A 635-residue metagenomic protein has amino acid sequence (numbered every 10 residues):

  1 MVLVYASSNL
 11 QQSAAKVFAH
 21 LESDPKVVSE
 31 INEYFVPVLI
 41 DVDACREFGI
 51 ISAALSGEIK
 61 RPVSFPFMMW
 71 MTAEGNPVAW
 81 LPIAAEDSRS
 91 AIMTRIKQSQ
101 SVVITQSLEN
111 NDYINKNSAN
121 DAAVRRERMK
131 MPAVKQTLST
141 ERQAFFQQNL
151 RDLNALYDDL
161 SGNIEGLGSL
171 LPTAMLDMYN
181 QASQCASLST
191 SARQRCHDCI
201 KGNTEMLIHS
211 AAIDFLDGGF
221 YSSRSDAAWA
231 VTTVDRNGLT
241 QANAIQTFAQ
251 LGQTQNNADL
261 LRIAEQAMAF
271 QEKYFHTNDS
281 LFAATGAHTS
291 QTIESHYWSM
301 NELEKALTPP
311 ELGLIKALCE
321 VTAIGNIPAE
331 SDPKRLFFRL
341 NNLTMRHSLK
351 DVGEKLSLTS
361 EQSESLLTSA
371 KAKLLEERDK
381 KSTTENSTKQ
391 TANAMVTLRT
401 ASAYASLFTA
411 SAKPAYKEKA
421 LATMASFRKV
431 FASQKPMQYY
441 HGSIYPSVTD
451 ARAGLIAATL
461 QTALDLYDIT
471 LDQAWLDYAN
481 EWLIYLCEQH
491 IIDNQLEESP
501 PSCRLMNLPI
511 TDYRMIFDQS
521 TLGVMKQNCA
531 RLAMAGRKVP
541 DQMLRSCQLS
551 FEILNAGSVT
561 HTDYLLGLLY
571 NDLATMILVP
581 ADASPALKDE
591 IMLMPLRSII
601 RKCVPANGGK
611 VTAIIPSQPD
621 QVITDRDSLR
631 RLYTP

Functional and structural regions predicted by a protein language model:
Y5-E30, Y34-F35, L39-G49, I59-P635: Glycan-recognition and catalytic cores of secretory/periplasmic carbohydrate-active enzymes
S52-A54: Amphipathic helical hotspot of TIR/SEFIR-family domains
